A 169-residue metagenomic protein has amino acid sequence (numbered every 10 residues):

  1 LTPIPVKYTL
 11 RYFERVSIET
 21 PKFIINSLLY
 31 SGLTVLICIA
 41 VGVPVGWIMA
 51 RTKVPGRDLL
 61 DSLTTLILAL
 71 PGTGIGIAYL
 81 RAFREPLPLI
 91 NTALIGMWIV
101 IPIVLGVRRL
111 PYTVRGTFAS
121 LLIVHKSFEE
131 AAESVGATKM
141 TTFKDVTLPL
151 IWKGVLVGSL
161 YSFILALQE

Functional and structural regions predicted by a protein language model:
L1, E14-L122, K139-T141, V146-L167: Membrane-water interface segments at the C-terminal ends of transmembrane alpha-helices in multi-pass inner-membrane
T2-Y8: Peri-membrane helix termini and adjoining interfacial loops of integral membrane proteins
E129-E130: Short alpha-helical segment that forms part of, or immediately flanks, the ligand-binding pocket in carbohydrate-active
V135-A137: A short glycine-centered flexible hinge/capping loop motif at secondary-structure junctions
